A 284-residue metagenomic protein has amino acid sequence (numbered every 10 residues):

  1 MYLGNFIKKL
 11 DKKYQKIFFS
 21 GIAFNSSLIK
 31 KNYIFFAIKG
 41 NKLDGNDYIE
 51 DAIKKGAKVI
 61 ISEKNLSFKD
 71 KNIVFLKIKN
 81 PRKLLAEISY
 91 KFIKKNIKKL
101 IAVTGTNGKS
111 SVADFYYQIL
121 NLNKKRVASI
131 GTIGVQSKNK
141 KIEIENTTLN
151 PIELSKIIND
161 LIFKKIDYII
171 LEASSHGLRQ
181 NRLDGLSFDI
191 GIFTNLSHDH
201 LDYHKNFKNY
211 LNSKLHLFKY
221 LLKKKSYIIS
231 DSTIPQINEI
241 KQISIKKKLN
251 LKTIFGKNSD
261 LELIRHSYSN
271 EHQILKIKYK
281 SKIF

Functional and structural regions predicted by a protein language model:
M1-E87, K91, P235, Q273: N-terminal leader/targeting and accessory segments in enzymes
L3, S62, L66-K71, K164-D167 (+2 more regions): Acidic, Mg2+-coordinating active-site environments of NTP-dependent enzymes
K13-I22, K83-A86, L149-I152, L171-H176 (+2 more regions): Short gly/ser/thr-rich secondary-structure transition/capping motifs
Y33, A52, I88, V103 (+7 more regions): Residue-level signal for inorganic ion chemistry
S89-V135, K140: Walker A (P-loop) phosphate-binding motif
L100, R126-V127, Y168-I169, K248-L251: Hydrophobic anchor at the start of a short beta-strand that flanks the dinucleotide cofactor-binding loop
G131-E153, I157: P-loop NTPase switch/communication element
